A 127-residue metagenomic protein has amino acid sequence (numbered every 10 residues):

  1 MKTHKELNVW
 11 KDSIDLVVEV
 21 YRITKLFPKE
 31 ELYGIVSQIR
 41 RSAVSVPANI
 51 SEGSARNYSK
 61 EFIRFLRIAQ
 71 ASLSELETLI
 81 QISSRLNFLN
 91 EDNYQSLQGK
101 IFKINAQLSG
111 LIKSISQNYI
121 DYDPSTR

Functional and structural regions predicted by a protein language model:
M1-E52, R56-R127: Short, C-terminally biased terminal segments at protein or domain edges
